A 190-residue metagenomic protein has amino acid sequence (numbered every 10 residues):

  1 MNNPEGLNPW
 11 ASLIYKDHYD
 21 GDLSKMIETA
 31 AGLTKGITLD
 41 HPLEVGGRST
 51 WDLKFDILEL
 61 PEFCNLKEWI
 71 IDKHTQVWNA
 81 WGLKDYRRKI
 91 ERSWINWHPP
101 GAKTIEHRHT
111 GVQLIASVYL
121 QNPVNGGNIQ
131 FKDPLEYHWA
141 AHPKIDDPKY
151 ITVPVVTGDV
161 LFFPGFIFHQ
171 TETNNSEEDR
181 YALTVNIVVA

Functional and structural regions predicted by a protein language model:
M1-K84, K103: Non-heme Fe(II)/2-oxoglutarate
P9, D85-R87, R108-V112, I145 (+1 more regions): A generic structural micro-feature
I71, W78, I90-R92, L114-I115: OB-fold and OB-like single-stranded nucleic-acid-recognition modules and their adjacent interaction interfaces
G82-S93, F131: A short coil-to-beta-strand element that immediately follows conserved catalytic motifs
I95-F162, E172: Catalytic core of non-heme Fe(II) oxygenases with the double-stranded beta-helix
A116-V118, E177-A190: A short hydrophobic beta-strand segment most commonly corresponding to one strand of the jelly-roll/cupin
